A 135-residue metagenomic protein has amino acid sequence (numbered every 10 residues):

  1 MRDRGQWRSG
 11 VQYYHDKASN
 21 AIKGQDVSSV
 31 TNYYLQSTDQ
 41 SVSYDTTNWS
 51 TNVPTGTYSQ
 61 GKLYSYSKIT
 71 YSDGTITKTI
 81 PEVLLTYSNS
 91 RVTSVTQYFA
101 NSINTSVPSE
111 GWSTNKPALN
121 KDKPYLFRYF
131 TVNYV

Functional and structural regions predicted by a protein language model:
M1-V135: Surface-exposed receptor/substrate recognition regions of extracellular proteins
